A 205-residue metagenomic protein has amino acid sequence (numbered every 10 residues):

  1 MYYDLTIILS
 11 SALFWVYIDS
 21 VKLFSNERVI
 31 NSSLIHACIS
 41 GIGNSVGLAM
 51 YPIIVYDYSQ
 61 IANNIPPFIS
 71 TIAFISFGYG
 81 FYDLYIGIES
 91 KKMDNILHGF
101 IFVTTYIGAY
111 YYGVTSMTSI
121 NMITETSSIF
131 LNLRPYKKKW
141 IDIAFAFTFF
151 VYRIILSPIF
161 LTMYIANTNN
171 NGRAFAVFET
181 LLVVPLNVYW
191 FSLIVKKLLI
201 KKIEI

Functional and structural regions predicted by a protein language model:
M1-T124, S128-I205: Membrane-helix and juxtamembrane interface regions of eukaryotic multi-pass membrane proteins
